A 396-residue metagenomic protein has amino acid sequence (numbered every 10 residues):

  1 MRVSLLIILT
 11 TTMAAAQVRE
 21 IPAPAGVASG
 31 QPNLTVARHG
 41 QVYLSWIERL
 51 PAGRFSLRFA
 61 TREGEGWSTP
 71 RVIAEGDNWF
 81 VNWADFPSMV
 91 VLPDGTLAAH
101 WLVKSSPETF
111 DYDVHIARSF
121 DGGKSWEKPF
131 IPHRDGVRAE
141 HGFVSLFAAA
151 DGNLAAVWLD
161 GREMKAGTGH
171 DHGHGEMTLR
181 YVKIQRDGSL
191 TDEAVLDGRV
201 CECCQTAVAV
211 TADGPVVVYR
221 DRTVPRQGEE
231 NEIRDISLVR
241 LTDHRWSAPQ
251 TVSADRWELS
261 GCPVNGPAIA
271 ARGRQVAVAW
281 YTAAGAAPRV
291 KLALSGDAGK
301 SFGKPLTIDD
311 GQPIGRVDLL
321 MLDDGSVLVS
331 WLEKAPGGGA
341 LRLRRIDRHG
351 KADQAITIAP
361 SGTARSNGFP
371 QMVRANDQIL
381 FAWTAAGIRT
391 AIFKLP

Functional and structural regions predicted by a protein language model:
V3-M13: Sec-dependent N-terminal signal peptides
A16-P396: Extracellular, repeat-based ectodomains that mediate carbohydrate processing or recognition
